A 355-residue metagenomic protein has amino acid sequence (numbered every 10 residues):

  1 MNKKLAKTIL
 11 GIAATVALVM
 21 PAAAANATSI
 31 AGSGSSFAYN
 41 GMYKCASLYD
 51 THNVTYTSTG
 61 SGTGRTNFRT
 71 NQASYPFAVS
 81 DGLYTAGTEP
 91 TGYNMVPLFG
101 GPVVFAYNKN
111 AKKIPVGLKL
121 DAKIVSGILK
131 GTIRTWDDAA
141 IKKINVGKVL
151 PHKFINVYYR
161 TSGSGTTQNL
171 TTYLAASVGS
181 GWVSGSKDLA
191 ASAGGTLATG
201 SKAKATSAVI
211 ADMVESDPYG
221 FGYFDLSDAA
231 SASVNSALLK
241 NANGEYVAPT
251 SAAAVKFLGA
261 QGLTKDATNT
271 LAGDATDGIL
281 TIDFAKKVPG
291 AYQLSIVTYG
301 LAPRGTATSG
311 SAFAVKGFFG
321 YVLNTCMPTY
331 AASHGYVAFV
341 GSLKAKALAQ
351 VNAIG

Functional and structural regions predicted by a protein language model:
M1-N26: Secretory targeting and sorting signals
N26-G355: Flexible loop/hinge segments at secondary-structure junctions
